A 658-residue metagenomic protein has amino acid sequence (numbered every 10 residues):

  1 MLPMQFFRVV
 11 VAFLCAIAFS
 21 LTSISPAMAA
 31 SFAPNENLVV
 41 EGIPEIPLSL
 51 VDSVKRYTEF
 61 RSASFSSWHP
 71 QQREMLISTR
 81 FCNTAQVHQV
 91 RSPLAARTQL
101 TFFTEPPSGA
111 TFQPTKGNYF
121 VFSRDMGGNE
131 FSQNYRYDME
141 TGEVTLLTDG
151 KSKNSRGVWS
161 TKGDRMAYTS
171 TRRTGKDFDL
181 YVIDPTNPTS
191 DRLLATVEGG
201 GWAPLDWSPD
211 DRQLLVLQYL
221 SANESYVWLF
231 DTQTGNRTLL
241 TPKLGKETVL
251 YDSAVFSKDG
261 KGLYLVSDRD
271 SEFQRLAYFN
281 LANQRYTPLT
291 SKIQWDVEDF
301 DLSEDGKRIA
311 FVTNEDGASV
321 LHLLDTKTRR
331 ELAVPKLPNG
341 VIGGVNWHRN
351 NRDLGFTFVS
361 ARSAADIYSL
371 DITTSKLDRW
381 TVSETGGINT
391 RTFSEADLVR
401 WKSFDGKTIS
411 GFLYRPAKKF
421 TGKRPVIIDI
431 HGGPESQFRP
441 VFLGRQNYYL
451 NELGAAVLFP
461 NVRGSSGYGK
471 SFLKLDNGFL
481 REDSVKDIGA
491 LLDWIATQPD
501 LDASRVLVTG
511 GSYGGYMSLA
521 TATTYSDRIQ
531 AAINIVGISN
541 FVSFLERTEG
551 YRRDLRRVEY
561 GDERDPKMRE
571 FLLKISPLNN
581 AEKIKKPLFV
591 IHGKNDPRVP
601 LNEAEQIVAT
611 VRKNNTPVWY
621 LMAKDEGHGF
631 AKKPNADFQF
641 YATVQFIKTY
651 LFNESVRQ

Functional and structural regions predicted by a protein language model:
M1-F7: N-terminal secretory signal peptides that target proteins for export/translocation
V10-S23: Bacterial N-terminal signal peptides
A29-L48: Sequence/structural signature of beta-propeller modules and their immediately flanking N-terminal secretory/stalk
N37-L38, L50-S64, P70, E74-M75 (+5 more regions): Peripheral, non-catalytic segments that deliver or gate enzyme domains
D429-G432, F459: Structural cue for short, hydrophobic secondary-structure segments
H431-S436, S512: Active-site glycine-rich loops that stabilize anionic/oxyanionic intermediates across multiple enzyme folds
F459-Q658: Active-site-proximal cap/loop segments of hydrolase catalytic domains
